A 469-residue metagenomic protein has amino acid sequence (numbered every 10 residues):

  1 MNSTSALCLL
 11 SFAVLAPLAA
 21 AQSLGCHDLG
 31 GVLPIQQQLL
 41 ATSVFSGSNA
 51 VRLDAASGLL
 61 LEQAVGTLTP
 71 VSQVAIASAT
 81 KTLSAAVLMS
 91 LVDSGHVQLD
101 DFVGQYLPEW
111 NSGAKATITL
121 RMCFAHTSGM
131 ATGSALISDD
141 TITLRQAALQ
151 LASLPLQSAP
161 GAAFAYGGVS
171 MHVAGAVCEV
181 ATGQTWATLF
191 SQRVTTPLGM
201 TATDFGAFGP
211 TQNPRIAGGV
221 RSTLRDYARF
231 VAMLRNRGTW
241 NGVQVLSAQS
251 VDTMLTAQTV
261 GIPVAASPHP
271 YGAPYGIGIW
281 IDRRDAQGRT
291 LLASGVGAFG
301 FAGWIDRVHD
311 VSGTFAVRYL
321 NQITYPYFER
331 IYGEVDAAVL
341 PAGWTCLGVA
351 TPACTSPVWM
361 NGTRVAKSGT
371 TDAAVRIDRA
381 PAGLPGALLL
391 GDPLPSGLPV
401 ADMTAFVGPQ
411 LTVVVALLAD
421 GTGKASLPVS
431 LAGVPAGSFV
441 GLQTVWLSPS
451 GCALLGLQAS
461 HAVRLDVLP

Functional and structural regions predicted by a protein language model:
M1-C8: Bacterial N-terminal signal peptides that target proteins for export
C8-P17: Bacterial N-terminal signal peptides
Q22-L59, Q63, E179-Q184, T196 (+1 more regions): Catalytic loop of the DD-peptidase/beta-lactamase superfamily, centered on the K-T-G motif and neighboring
D28-I35, T80, L99, V103 (+9 more regions): Stable alpha-helical elements in mature extracytoplasmic
Q36-Q37, S57, V74-D100, M171-E179 (+2 more regions): Active-site SXXK
G66-T69, Y319-Q322, G433: A short acidic/small-residue loop/turn micro-motif
P70, A75-A79, L91-A131, S153-L156 (+4 more regions): Active-site helix/loop module of the DD-peptidase/beta-lactamase fold, centered on the serine-lysine SxxK catalytic
P341-P469: N-proximal, solvent-exposed segments at the start of the mature chain
